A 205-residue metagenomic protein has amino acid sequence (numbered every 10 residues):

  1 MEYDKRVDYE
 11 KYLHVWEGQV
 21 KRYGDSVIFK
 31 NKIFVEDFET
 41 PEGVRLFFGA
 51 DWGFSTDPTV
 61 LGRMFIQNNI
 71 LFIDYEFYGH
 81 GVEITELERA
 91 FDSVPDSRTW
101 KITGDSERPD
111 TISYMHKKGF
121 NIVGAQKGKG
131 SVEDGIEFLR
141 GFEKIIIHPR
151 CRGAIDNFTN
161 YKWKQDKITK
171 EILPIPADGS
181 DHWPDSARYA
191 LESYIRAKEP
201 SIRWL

Functional and structural regions predicted by a protein language model:
M1, V27-F29, T59-G62, Y75: A short secondary-structure junction signal
M1-A50: ATPase catalytic-site recognition across NTP-hydrolyzing enzymes
K21, F54-S55, P109-D110: Short, solvent-exposed loop/turn segments at secondary-structure junctions
P41-F65: Gly/Thr-rich phosphate-binding beta-strand-loop-beta motif of the actin/hexokinase/Hsp70
W52, S106, G179-H182: Generic detector of well-ordered alpha-helical packing
G62, Q67-I175, A197, I202-L205: Mg2+-dependent endonuclease catalytic cores in nucleic-acid-processing enzymes, primarily RNase H-like
A177-L205: Charge-patterned, long linear interaction tracts outside catalytic cores
